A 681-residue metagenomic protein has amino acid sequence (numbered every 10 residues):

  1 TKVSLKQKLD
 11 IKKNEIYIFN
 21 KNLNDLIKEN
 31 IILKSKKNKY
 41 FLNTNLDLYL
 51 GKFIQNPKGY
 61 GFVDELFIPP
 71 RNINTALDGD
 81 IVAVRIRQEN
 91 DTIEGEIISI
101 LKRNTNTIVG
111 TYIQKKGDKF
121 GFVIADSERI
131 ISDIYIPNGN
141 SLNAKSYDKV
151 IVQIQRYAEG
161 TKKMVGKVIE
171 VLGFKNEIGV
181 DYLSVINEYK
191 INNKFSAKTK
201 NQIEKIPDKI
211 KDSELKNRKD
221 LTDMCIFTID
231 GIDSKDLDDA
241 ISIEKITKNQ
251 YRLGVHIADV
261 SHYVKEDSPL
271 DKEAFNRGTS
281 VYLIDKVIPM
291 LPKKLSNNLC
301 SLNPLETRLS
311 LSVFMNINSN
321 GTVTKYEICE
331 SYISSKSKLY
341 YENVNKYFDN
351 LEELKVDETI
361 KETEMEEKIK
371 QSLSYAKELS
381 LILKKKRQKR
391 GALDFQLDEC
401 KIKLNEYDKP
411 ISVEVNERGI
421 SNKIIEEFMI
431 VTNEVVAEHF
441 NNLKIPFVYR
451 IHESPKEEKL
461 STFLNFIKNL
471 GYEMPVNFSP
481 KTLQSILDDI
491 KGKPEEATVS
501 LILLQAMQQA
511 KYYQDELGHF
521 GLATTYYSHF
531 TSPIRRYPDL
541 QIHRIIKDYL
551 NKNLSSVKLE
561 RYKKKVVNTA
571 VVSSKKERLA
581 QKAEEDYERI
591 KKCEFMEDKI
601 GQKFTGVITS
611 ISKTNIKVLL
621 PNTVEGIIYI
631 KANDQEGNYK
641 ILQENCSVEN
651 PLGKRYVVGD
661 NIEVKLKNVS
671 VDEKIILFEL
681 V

Functional and structural regions predicted by a protein language model:
T1-G254, S261-T307, K338, E352 (+4 more regions): Charge-lined substrate channels and their catalytic hotspots, especially those that engage the 3′ end of RNA
Q7, S146, R156-A158, S184-I191 (+2 more regions): Electropositive polyanion-binding surfaces
